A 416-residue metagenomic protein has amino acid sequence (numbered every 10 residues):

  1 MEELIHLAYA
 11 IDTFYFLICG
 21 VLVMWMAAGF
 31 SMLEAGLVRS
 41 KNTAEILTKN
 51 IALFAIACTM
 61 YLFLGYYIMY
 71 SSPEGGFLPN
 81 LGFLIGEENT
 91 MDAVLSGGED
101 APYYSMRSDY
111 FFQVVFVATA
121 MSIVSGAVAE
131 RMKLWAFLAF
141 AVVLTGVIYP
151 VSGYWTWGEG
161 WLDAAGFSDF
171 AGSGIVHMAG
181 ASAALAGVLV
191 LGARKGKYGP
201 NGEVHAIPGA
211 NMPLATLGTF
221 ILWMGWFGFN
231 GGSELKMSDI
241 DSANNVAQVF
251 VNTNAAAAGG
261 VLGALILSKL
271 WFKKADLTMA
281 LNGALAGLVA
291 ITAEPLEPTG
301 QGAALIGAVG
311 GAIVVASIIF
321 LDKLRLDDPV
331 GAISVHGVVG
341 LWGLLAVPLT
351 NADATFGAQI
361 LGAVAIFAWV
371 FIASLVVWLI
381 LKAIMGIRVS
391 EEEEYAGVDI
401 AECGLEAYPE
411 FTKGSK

Functional and structural regions predicted by a protein language model:
M1-K416: Hydrophobic alpha-helical transmembrane bundles of multi-pass membrane proteins
